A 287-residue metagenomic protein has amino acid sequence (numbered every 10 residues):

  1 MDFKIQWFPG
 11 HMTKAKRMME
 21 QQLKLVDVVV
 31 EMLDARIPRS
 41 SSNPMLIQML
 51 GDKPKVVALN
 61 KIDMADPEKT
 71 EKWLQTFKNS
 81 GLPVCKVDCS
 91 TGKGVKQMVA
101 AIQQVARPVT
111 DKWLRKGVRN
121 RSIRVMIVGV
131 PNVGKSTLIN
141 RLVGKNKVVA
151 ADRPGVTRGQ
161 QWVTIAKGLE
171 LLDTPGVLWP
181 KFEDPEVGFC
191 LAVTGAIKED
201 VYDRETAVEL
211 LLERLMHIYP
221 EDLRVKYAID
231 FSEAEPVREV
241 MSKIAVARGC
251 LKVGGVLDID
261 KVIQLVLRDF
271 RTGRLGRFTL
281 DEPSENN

Functional and structural regions predicted by a protein language model:
M1-V28, R36-I37, S42-M45, M49-K55 (+4 more regions): Helix-rich effector regions associated with P-loop NTPase G domains
P44-I47, E71-L74, V99-A101, N140-L142 (+1 more regions): Short, glycine/charged-enriched secondary-structure capping and boundary segments
V56, I62-G129, K147, R248-L251: Canonical P-loop GTPase G-domain recognition
C89, I139, L169-L172: Conserved active-site beta-strand-loop modules that form the wall/rim of enzyme catalytic pockets and either contain
Q97, A101, T137, L210 (+1 more regions): Alpha-helical scaffold segments in soluble metabolic enzymes
I102, A106-T110, P131, L142-N146 (+4 more regions): Short, well-ordered alpha-helical segments in soluble proteins
R124-G144, V148, T174: Glycine-rich phosphate-binding P-loop
